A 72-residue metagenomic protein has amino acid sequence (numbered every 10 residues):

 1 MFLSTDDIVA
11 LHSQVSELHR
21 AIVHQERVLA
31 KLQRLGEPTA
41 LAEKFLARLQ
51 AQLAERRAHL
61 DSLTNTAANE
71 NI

Functional and structural regions predicted by a protein language model:
M1-I72: Anionic, Ser/Thr-rich low-complexity intrinsically disordered regions
